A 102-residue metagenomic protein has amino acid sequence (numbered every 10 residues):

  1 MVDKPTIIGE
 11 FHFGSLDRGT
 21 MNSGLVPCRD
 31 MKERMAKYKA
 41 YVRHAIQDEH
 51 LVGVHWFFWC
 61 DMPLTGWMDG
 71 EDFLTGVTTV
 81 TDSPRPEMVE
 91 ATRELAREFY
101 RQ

Functional and structural regions predicted by a protein language model:
M1-G24, K39, R43: Glycoside hydrolase catalytic-domain groove-lining segments
V2-P5, C28-K32, G76-T79, F99-R101: Short, surface-exposed linear patches
I8-F13, R34-K37, T81-P86: Short, surface-exposed, polar/charged, turn-prone segments marking secondary-structure boundaries
G9-H12, G53, G76: Glycine-centered flexibility sites
T20-R34, S83: The substrate-binding groove and active-site-proximal loops of carbohydrate-active enzymes, especially glycoside
M21-N22, I46-W56, L95-R101: Noncatalytic linker/hinge segments flanking ATPase motor cores
M31-R34, Y38-F73: Long, C-terminal catalytic modules of enzymes
F57-Q102: Aromatic-rich peripheral "rim/lid" segments of glycoside hydrolase catalytic domains that contact and position glycan
